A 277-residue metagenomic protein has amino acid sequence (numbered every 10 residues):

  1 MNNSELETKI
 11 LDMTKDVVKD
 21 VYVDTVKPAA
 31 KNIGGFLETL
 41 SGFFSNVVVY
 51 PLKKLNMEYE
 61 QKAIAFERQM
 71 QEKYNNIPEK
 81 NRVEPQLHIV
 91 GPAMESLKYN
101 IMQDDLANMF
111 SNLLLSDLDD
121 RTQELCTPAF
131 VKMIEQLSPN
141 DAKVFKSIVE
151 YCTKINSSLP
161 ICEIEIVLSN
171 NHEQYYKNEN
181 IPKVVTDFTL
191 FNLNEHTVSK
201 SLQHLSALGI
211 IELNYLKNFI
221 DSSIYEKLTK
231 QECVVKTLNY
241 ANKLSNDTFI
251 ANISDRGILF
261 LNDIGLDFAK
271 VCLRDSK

Functional and structural regions predicted by a protein language model:
N3-L137: Charged, alpha-helical interface segments at or near domain boundaries
L6-E7, V198, I224, V234: Short amphipathic alpha-helical segments that mediate assembly, nucleic-acid/protein binding, or membrane association
K9, M13, K200, F260-D263: Generic recognition of stable, solvent-exposed alpha-helical segments in well-folded globular domains
V90-G91, N100-D117, E212-K277: Accessory beta->alpha helical hairpin/"wing" motif in late/C-terminal subdomains of nucleic-acid enzymes
D105, L125-K132, Q136-V144, L193-S206 (+2 more regions): Short, well-structured alpha-helical interface segments that form or flank functional binding sites
T127-L190: Short amphipathic alpha-helical interface segments
V149, T153, S206, I210 (+1 more regions): Hydrophobic/aromatic-lined pockets within catalytic cores
V184, F188-F219: Short amphipathic alpha-helical interaction segments
